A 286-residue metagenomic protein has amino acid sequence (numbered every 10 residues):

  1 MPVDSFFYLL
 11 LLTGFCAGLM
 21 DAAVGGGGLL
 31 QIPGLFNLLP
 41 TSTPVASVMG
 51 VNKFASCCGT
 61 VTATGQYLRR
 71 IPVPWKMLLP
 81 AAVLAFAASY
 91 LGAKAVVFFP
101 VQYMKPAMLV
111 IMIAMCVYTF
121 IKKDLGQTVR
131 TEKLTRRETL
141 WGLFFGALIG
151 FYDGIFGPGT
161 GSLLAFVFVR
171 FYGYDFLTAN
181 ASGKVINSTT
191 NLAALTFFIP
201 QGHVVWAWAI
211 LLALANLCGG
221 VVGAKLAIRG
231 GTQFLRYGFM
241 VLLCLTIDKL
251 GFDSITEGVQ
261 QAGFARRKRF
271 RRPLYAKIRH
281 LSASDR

Functional and structural regions predicted by a protein language model:
M1-T43, V129-N180, R267-R269, L274-A276: Selected transmembrane alpha-helices and immediately adjacent juxtamembrane segments of polytopic inner-membrane
F7, K53, L109-M112, C116 (+3 more regions): Residues within membrane-spanning alpha-helices of integral membrane proteins, especially the hydrophobic core/packing
L11, F15, L19, K53 (+10 more regions): Residue-level signature of the transmembrane alpha-helical core of multi-pass small-molecule transporters
V45-M49, N180-K184: Small-residue hotspots at the loop-to-helix junctions and early N-terminal turns of transmembrane alpha-helices
G50-Y103, A107, N191-G238, R269: Selective hydrophobic functional segments
T62-P72, A93, V101, L109-L134 (+1 more regions): Transmembrane helix exit motif
L148-F156, A194-I199, T246-G258: Hydrophobic alpha-helical transmembrane segments in multi-pass integral membrane proteins
S282-R286: N-terminal, intrinsically disordered charge-dense segments
